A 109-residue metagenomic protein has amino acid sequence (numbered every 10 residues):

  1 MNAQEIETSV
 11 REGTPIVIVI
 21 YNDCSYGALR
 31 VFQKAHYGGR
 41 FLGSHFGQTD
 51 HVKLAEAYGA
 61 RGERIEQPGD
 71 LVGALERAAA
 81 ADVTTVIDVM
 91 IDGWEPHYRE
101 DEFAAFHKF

Functional and structural regions predicted by a protein language model:
M1-F109: Thiamine diphosphate
